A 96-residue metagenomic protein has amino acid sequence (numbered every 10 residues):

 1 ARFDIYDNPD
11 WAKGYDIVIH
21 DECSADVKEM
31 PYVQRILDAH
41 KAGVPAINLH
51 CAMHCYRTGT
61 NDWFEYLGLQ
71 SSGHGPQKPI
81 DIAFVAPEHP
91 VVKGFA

Functional and structural regions predicted by a protein language model:
A1-Y15: Aromatic-Pro/Gly-enriched surface loop or interdomain linker that acts as a lid/target-recognition segment
D16-D21: Structural motif
A25-F95: A glycine-rich, often tryptophan-bearing local segment used as a flexible ligand/cofactor-contacting loop or short
